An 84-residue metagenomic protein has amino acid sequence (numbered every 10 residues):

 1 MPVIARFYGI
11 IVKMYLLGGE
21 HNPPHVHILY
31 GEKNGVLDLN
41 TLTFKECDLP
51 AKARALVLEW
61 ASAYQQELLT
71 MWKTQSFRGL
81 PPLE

Functional and structural regions predicted by a protein language model:
M1-N22: Short, charged/polar N-terminal "headpieces" of proteins
M1-P2, P24-H25, E67-L69: Intrinsically disordered, low-complexity boundary segments flanking structured domains
P2, L29-G31, V36, T41 (+2 more regions): Short, functionally important structural connectors and interaction interfaces within domains
P2-I4, E46-A63: Short cationic/low-complexity microdomains
Y15-A51: A short, structured beta-strand/loop element
A55-E84: C-terminal structural segments of small proteins and small subunits
